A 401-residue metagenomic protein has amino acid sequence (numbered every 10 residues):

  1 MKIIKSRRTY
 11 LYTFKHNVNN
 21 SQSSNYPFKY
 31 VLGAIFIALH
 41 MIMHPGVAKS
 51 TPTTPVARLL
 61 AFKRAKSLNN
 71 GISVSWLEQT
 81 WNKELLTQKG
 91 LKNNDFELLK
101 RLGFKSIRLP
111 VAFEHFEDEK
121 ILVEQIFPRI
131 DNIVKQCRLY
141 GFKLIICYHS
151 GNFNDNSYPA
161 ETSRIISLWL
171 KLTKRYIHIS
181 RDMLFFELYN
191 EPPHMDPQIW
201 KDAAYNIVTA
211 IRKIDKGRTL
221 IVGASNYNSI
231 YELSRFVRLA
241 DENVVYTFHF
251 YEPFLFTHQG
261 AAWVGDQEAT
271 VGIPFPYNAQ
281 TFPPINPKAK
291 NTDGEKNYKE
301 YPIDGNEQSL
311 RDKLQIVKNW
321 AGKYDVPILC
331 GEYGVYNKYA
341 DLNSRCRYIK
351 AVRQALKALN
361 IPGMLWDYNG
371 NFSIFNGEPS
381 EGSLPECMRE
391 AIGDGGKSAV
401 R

Functional and structural regions predicted by a protein language model:
M1-P27: N-terminal secretory signal peptides that target proteins for export/translocation
G33-M41: Bacterial N-terminal signal peptides
P45-S50: Boundary at the C-terminal end of the N-terminal hydrophobic targeting segment
T53-T219, A224-L233, N243, Y368 (+4 more regions): Active-site mouth of glycoside hydrolases
V74-L91, F113-L122, A160, L255-A279 (+1 more regions): Acidic/histidine-rich helix-loop elements that form or flank divalent-metal/phosphate-binding sites at the catalytic
L144-I146, I328, G363: Hydrophobic beta-strand scaffold residues
I166-D304, Q315-V335, A358-L359: Active-site region of glycoside hydrolase catalytic domains
Y339-R401: Aromatic-rich peripheral "rim/lid" segments of glycoside hydrolase catalytic domains that contact and position glycan
